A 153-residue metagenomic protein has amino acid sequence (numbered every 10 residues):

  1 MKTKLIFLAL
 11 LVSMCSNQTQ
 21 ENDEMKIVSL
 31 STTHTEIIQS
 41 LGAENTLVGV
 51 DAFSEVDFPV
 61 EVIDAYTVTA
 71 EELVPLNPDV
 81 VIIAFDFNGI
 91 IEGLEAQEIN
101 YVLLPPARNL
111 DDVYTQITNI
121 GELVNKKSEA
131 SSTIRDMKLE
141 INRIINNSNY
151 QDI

Functional and structural regions predicted by a protein language model:
M1-L8: Sec-dependent signal peptide recognition, specifically the positively charged N-region followed immediately by
K2, D23, Q39, N45 (+1 more regions): Solvent-exposed, well-ordered amphipathic alpha-helical segments that flank/support binding or catalytic loops
L10, I63-D64, K138-N142: Short gly/ser/thr-rich secondary-structure transition/capping motifs
S13-M14: C-terminal motif of bacterial Sec signal peptides marking the signal peptidase cleavage site
Q18-E21, L73: Residue-level recognition of alpha-helix boundary/capping or hinge positions
Q20-K26, I90-I153: Extracytoplasmic substrate-binding proteins
K26-I90, I99: A short, structured surface patch at a secondary-structure boundary
